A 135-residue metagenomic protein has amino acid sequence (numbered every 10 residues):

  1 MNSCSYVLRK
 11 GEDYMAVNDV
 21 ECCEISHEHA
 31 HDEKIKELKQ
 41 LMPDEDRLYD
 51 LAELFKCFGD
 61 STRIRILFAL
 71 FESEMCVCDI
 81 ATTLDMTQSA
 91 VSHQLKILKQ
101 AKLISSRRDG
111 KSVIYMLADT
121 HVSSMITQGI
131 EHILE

Functional and structural regions predicted by a protein language model:
M1-F58: N-terminal leader segment of winged-helix/HTH proteins
P43-S89, V113-T120: N-terminal helix-turn-helix DNA-binding core of bacterial DNA-binding proteins
G59, V91-Q94, G129: Generic structural signal for conserved hydrophobic packing positions in ordered secondary structure
T82, H93, K99-Q100: Alpha-helical residues within the helix-turn-helix
K99-D109: Beta-hairpin "wing" of winged helix-turn-helix
M116-E135: Conserved segment of winged-helix/HTH DNA-binding domains
